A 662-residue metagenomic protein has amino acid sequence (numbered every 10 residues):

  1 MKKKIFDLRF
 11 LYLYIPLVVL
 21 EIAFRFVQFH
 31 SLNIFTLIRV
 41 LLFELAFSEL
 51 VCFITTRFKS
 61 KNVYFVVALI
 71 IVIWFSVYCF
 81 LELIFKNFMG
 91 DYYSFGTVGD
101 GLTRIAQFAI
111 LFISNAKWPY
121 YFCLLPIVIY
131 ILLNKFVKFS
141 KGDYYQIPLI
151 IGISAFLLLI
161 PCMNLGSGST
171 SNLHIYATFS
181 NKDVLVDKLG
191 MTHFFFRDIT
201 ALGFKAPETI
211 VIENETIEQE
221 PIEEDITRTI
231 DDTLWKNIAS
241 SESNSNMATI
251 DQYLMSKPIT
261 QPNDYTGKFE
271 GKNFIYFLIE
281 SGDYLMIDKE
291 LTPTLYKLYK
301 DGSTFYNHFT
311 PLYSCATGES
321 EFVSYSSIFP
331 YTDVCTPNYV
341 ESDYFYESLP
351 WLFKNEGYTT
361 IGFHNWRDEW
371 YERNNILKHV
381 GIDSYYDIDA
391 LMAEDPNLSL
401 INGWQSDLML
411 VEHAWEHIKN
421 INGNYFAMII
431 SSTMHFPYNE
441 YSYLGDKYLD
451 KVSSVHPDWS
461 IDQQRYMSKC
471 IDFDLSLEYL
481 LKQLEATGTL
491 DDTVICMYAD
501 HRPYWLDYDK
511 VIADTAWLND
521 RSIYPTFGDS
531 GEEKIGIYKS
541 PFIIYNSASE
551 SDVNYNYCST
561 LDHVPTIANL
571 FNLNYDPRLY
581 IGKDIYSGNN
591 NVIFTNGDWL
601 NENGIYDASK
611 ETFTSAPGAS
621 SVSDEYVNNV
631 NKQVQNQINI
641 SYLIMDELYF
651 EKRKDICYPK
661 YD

Functional and structural regions predicted by a protein language model:
M1-I5, T209-T229, T233-K236, F353-G357 (+4 more regions): Polar low-complexity intrinsically disordered regions
K2-T229: Transmembrane and membrane-interface helices of multi-pass, inner-membrane envelope-modifying transferases
D7, L11, I105, A109 (+8 more regions): Short, well-ordered helical secondary-structure segments
Y93-G96, D100, I230, E242-S245 (+2 more regions): Short coil/turn linker and secondary-structure boundary residues
K182-Y276, S281-Y296: Membrane/wall-proximal cationic-aromatic binding patches
S243-D662: Solvent-exposed soluble domains appended to multi-pass membrane proteins
